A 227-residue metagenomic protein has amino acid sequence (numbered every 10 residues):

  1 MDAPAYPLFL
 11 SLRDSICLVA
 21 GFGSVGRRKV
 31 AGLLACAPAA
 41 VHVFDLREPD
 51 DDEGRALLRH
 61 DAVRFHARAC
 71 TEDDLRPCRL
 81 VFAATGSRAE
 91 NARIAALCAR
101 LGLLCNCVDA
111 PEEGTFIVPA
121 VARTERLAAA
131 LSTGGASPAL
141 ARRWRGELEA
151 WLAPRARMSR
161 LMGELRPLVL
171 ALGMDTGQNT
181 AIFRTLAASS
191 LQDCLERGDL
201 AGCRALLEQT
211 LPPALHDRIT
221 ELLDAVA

Functional and structural regions predicted by a protein language model:
M1-R55: Hydrophobic, well-ordered beta-alpha structural blocks that scaffold small-molecule cofactor pockets
I16, R79-L80: Structural motif
S24-V25, R88-A89, G135: Residue-level detector of alpha-helix initiation sites
L34, R59, A99: Anion (oxyanion) recognition and catalysis
L58-R76: Glycine-rich, highly charged phosphate/nucleotide-binding loops
L80-S87, N91-I117: ADP-ribose/adenylate-binding Rossmann-like module
L104-R157: E1/E1-like adenylate-forming module used to activate ubiquitin-like modifiers and sulfur-carrier proteins
G135-A227: An accessory alpha-helical subdomain
